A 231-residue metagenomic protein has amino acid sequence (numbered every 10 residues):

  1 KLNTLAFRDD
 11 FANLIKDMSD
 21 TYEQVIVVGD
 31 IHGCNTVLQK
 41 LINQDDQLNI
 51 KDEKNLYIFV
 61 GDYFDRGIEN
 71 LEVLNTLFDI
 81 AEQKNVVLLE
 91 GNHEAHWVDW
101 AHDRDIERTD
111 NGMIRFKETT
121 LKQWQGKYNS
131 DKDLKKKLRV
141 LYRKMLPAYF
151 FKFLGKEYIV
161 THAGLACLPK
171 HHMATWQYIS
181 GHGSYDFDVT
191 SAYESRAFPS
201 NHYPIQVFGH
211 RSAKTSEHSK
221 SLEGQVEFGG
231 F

Functional and structural regions predicted by a protein language model:
K1-T76: N-terminal active-site segment of His-dependent metallophosphoesterases
F11-T21, N49-I50, L77-A81, Y149-L154 (+2 more regions): A short acidic-Thr-Gly-centered motif at the start of a beta-strand
V27-G29, Y57-G61, V87-N92, T161 (+2 more regions): Active-site neighborhood of phospho(di)ester-bond hydrolases with catalytic His/Asp-centered motifs
H32-G33, D65, H93-A95, G164-L168 (+1 more regions): Short, solvent-exposed loop/turn segments at secondary-structure junctions
K40-N43, E72-N75, H102-D105, A174-T175 (+1 more regions): Short, glycine/charged-enriched secondary-structure capping and boundary segments
E53-K54, R66-F151, G155-Y158, C167 (+2 more regions): Active-site neighborhood of divalent metal-dependent phosphoester bond hydrolases
K170-D186, S216-F231: Binuclear metal-ion centers of metallo-dependent hydrolases, dominated by the metallo-beta-lactamase
A192-F231: Conserved beta-sheet core of the metallophosphoesterase superfamily
